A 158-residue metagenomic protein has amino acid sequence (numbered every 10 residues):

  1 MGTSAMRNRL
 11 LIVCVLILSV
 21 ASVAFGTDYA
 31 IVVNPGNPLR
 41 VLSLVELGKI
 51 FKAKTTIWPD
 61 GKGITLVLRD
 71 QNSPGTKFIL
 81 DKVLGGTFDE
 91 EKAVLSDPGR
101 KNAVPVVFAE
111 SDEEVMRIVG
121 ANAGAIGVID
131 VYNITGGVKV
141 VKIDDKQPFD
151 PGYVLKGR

Functional and structural regions predicted by a protein language model:
G2-I12: Bacterial N-terminal signal peptides that target proteins for export
A5, V20-V23: Compositionally biased regions
I12-A21: Bacterial N-terminal signal peptides
G26-R158: Exported/periplasmic ABC-transporter solute-binding proteins
